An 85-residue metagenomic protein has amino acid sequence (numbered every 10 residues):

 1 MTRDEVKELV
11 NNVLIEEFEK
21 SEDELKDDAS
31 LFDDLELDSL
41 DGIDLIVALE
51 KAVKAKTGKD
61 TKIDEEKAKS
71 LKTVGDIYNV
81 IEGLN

Functional and structural regions predicted by a protein language model:
T2-L37, D41-D44, K51, A55-N85: Phosphopantetheine-dependent thiolation modules in NRPS/PKS and related acyl-activating systems
